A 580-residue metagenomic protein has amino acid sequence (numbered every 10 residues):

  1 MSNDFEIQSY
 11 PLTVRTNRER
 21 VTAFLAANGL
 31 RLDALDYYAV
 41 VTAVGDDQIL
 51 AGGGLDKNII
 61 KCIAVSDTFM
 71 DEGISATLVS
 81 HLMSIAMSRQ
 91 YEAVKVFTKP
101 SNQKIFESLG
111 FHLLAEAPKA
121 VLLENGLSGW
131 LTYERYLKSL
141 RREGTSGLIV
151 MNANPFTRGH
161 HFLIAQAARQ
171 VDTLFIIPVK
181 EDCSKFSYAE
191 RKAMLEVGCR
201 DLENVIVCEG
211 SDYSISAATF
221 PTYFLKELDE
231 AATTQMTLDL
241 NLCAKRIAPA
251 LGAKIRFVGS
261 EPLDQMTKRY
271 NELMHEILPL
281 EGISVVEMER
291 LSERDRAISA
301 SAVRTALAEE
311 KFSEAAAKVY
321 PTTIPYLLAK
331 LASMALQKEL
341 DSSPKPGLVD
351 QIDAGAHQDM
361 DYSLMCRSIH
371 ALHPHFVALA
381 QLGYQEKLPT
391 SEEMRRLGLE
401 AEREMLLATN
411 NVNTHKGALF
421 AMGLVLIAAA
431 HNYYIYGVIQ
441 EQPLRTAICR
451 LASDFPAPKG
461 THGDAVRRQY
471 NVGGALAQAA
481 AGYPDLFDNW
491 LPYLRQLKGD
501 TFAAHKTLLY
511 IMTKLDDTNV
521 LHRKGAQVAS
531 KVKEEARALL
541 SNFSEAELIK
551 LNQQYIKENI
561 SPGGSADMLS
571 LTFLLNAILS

Functional and structural regions predicted by a protein language model:
M1-L32: Short amphipathic alpha-helix that is part of the acyltransferase structural core
T42, D47-A64: Conserved beta-strand in the GNAT
F69, G73-H81, G159, L163: Conserved acetyl-CoA pyrophosphate-binding loop and the N-cap/start of the following alpha-helix in GNAT-like
M70, V79-M87, A168, V303: A conserved short alpha-helix in the GNAT/GCN5 acetyltransferase fold that borders and helps form the acetyl-CoA
A86-K99: Conserved GNAT acetyl-CoA-binding A-motif
T98, N102-L327: Nucleotidyltransferase catalytic core that binds NTPs
P325-S391, R395, A429-Q553, N559 (+2 more regions): Phosphate-rich cofactor/ligand-interacting catalytic cores and adjacent structured alpha/beta frameworks
T409-L426, N559-F573: Conserved phosphate/anionic-ligand binding catalytic regions in large, soluble enzymes, centered on
